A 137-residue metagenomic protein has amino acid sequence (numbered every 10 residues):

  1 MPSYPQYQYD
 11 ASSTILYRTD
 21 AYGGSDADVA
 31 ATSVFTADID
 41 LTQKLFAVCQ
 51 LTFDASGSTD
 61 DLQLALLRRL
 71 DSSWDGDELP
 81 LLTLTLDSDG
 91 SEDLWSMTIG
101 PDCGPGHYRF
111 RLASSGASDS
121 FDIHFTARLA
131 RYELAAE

Functional and structural regions predicted by a protein language model:
M1-Y17, S114-E137: C-terminal interaction-tip segments
S12-L41, D54-Q63, W74, S88-W95 (+1 more regions): Surface-exposed ligand/attachment interfaces on beta-rich extracellular proteins
L45-L51, P101-H124: Noncatalytic modules at the cell exterior or secretory-pathway interfaces, chiefly beta-strand-rich lectin/adhesion
L64, P80-L81, H124-T126: "Short basic amphipathic alpha-helical interaction patches in structured regions
A65-D71, A113, R128-A130: Predominantly extracellular/luminal cell-surface or secreted proteins
L70-P80, E137: Acidic Ser/Thr/Pro-rich low-complexity disordered segments that often serve as glycosylated linkers/stalks around
D77-D89: Solvent-exposed serine/threonine-rich low-complexity stretches and specific carbohydrate-binding patches
